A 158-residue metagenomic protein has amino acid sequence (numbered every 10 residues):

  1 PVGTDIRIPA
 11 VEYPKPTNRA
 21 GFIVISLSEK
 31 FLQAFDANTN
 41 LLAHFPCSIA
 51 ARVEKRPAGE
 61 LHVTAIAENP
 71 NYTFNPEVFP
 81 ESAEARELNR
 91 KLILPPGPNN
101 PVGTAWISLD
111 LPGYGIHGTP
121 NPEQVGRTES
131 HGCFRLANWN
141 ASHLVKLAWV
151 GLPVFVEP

Functional and structural regions predicted by a protein language model:
P1-A20: Extracellular LysM carbohydrate-binding repeats and other cell-envelope/extracellular binding modules
D5-R7, F22-V24, F31-Q33, P46 (+4 more regions): Soluble periplasmic/extracytoplasmic beta-strand elements of cell-envelope proteins
P14, K30-L32, A51-E54, A67-N71 (+3 more regions): Solvent-exposed loop/turn segments at secondary-structure junctions within structured extracellular/periplasmic domains
N18-G21, P46-I49, E129: Short beta-alpha junctions and helix-cap segments that line functional grooves
L27-F31, A37-L61: Glycine-rich catalytic cores of cysteine/serine-nucleophile enzymes that process amide/ester linkages in cell-envelope
R56-F79, R135: Short, surface-exposed secondary-structure junctions/capping segments
F79-P158: Exported/periplasmic cell-wall-interacting domains
